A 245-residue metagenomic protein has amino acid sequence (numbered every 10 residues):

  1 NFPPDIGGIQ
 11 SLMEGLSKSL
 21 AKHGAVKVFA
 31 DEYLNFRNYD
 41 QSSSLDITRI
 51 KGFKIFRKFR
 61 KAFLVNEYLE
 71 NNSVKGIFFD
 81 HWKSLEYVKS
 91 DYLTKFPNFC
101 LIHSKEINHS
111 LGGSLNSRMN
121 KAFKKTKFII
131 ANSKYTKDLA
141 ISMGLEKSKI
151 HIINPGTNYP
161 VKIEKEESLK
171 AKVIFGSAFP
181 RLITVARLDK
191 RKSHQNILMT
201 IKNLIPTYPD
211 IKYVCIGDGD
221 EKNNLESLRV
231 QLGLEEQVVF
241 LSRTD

Functional and structural regions predicted by a protein language model:
N1-I6, L12-R57: N-terminal strand-loop element at the rim of the active site of nucleotide-sugar-dependent glycosyltransferases
N1-P4, V185-K190, L204, G219 (+1 more regions): Short donor-sugar binding/catalytic loops of nucleotide-sugar-dependent glycosyltransferases, especially enzymes
F56, L85-E86, N98-G113, K125-F128: A short, histidine- and acid-enriched strand-loop-helix "catalytic/donor-clamping" loop that lines the nucleotide-sugar
F79-L85: Short His-centered aromatic/hydrophobic patch
I130, I174-K192, L198-I201, V214: Conserved donor-binding/catalytic core segment of Leloir-type glycosyltransferases
Y135, G156: Carbohydrate-associated surface elements
K162-G176: A short helix/loop element that forms part of the nucleotide-sugar donor recognition site in Leloir-type
E221-N224, L234-D245: Active-site donor-binding acidic/aromatic loop of nucleotide-activated sugar and phosphosugar transferases involved
